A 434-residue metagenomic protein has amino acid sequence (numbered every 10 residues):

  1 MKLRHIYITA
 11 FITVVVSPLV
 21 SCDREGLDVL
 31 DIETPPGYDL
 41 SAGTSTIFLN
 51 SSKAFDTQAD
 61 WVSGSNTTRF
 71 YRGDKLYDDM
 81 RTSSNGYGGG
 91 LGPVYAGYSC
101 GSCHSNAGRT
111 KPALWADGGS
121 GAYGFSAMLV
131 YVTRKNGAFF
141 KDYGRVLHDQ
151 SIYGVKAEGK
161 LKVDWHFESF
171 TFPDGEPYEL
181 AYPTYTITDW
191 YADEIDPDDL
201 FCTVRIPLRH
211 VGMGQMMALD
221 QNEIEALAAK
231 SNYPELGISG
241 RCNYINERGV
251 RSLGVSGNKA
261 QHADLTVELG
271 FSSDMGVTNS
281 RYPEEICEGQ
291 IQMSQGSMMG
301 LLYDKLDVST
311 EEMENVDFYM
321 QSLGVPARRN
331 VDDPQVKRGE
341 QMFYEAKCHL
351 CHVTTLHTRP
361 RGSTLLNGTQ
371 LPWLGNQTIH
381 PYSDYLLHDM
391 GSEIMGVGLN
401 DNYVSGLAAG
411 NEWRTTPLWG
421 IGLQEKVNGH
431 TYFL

Functional and structural regions predicted by a protein language model:
M1-I8: Bacterial N-terminal signal peptides that target proteins for export
I8-I12, V16: Hydrophobic helical h-region of N-terminal Sec-dependent signal peptides in bacterial secretory/periplasmic proteins
P18-S21: C-terminal motif of bacterial Sec signal peptides marking the signal peptidase cleavage site
D23-G26: Bacterial signal peptide processing site
D31-G64, T68-I245, V325-L434: Short glycine/threonine-rich turn/loop motifs
G73, H210, A263-E268, D274 (+3 more regions): Bulky hydrophobic/aromatic "packing anchor" residues in well-ordered structure
N222, A226-S280: Structured beta-strand-rich cores of soluble
L269-Q335: Beta-propeller domains
